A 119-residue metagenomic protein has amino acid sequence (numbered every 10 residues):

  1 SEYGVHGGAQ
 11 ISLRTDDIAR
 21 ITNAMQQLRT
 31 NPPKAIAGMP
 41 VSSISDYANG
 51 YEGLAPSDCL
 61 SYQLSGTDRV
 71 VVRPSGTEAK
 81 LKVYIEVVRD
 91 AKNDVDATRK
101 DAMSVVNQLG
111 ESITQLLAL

Functional and structural regions predicted by a protein language model:
S1-R73, K82-Y84, A91-L119: Phosphate-binding and adjacent anionic-ligand microenvironments
G76-E78: A generic beta-sheet turn/junction motif
